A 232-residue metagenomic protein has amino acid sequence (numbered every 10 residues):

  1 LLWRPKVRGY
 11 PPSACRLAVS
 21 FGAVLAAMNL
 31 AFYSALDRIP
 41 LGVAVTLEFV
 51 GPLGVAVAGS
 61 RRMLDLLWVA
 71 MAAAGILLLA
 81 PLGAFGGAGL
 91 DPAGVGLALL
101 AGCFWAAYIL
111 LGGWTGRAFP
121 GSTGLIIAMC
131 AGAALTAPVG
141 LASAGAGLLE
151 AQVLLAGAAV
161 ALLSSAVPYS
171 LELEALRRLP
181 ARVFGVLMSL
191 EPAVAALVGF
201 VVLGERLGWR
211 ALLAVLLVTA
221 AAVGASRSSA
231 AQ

Functional and structural regions predicted by a protein language model:
L1-S20, R61-L67, F85-L90, G116-F119 (+3 more regions): Membrane-interface interhelical linkers
C15-S20, T46, L66-A70, G96-L99 (+3 more regions): Hydrophobic alpha-helical transmembrane segments
V19-S34, L77-L78, G96-L111, P138-V183 (+3 more regions): Hydrophobic alpha-helical transmembrane segments of multi-pass membrane transport proteins, especially secondary
A23, V50, L64-G83, C130 (+2 more regions): Hydrophobic transmembrane alpha-helices of multi-pass small-molecule transport proteins
N29-Y33, D37, G42, E48-F49 (+1 more regions): Glycine/small-residue-rich loop that forms an oxyanion/phosphate-binding "nest" at active or ligand-binding sites
A35, P40, G59-R62, T115 (+4 more regions): Hydrophobic/aromatic residues within transmembrane alpha-helices of multi-pass small-molecule transporters
L47-A58, A131-L135, V183, L187-V202 (+1 more regions): Alpha-helical transmembrane segments of compact multi-pass small-molecule transporters, enriched in specific families
V55-A56, A74, G86-S143, G157: Transmembrane alpha-helical segments that form core, pore/gating elements of small-molecule transporters/exporters
